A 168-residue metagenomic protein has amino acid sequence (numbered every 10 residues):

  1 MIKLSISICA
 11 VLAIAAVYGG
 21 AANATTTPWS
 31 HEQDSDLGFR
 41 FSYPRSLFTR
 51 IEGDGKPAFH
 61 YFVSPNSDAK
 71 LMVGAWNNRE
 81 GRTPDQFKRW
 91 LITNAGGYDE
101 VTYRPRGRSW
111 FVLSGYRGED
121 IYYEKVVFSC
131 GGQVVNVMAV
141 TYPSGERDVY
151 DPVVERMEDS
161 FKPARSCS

Functional and structural regions predicted by a protein language model:
M1-C9: Bacterial N-terminal signal peptides that target proteins for export
I14-A21: C-terminal segment of classical bacterial N-terminal signal peptides
T25-D54: N-terminal "mature-domain start" segment
T49-P152: Conserved polar/disulfide-associated segments of primarily extracytoplasmic proteins
E155: Active-site periphery "cap/insert" segments of enzyme catalytic domains
D159-S168: Short, low-complexity, Pro/Ser/Thr/Gly-rich segments in the mature regions of secreted, periplasmic
